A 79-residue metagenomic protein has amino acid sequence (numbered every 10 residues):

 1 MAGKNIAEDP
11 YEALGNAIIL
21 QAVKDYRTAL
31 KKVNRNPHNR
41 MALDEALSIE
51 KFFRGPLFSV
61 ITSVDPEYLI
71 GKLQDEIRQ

Functional and structural regions predicted by a protein language model:
A2-P37: N-terminal acidic leader/helix
H38-R78: Short, charge-rich amphipathic interface segments used for partner binding and complex assembly
